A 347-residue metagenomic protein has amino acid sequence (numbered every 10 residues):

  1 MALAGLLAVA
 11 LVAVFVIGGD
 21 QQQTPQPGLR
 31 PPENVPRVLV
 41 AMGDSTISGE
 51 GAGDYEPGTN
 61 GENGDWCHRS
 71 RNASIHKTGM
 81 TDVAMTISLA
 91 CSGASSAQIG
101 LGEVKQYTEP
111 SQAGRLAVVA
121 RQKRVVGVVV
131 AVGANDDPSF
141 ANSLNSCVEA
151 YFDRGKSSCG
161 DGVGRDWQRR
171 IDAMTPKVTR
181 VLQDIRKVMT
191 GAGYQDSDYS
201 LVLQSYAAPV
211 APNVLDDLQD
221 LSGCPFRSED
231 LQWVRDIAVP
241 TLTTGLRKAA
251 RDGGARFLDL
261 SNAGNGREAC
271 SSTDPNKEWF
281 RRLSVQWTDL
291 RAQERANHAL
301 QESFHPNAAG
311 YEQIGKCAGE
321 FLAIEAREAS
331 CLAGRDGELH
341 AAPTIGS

Functional and structural regions predicted by a protein language model:
M1-G18: Secretory targeting and sorting signals
Q22-C91, E149: Serine-esterase "nucleophile elbow" of acetyl-processing enzymes
V38-G49, M85-A90, V126-A131, D136-P138 (+3 more regions): Structural recognition of the beta-strand scaffold that forms the well-ordered cores of secreted hydrolase catalytic
G53-W66, N142-A173, D216-W233: A solvent-exposed, charged loop/short amphipathic helix patch at secondary-structure junctions
S74-M85, P176-S200, I237-L260: A structural motif corresponding to the C-terminal end of an alpha-helix and its immediate exit/capping segment
T108-R169, A208-N213, H298: Oxyanion-hole/transition-state-stabilizing segment in secreted/luminal serine hydrolases and related acyltransferases
A211-H305: Mobile gating loops/cap/lid regions near enzyme active sites that modulate substrate access
L283-D336: Histidine-centered active-site loop/cap adjacent to the catalytic His in serine esterases/O-acetyl transfer systems
